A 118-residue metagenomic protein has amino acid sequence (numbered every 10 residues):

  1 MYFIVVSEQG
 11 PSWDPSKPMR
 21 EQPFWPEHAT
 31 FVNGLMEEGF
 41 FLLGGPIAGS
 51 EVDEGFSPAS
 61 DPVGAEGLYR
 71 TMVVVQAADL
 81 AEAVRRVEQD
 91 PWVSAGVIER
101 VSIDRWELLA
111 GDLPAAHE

Functional and structural regions predicted by a protein language model:
M1-E118: Conserved, structured core segments of small domains
